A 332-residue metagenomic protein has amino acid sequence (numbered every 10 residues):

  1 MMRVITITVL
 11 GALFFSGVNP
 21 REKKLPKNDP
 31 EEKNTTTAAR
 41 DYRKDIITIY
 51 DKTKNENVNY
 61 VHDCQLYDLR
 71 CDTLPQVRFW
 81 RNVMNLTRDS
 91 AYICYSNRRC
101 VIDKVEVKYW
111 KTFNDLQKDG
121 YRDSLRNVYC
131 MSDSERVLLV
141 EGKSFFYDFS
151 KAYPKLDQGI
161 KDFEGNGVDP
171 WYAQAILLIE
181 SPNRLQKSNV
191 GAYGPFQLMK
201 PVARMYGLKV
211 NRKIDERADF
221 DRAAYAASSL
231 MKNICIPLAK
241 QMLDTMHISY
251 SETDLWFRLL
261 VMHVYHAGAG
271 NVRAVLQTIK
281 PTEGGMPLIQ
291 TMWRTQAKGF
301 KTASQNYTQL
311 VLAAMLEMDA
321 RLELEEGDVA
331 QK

Functional and structural regions predicted by a protein language model:
M2-L178, S229, N233-D254, R273-K332: Cell-wall glycan-active module
V140-F145, L185, K209-E216, S251: A short, mixed-charge helix-start or loop-turn motif at secondary-structure junctions
D148-F149, K213-A224: Active-site metal-coordination segments of metallo-dependent hydrolases
I179-P195, V202, G268: Cell-wall polysaccharide-cleaving catalytic domain and substrate-binding groove, primarily in peptidoglycan/chitin
G191-R212, A223-C235, M286: Substrate-binding/active-site groove segments that recognize and process beta-1,4-linked N-acetyl-hexosamine
M262: Functional cleft and adjacent loop/helix regions within the main domain that mediate ligand binding or catalysis
